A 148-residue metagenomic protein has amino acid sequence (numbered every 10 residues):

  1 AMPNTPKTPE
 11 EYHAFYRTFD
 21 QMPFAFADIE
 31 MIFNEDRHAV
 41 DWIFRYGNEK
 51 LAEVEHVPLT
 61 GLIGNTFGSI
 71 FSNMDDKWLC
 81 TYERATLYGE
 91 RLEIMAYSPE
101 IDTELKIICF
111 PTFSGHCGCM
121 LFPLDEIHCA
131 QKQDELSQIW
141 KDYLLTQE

Functional and structural regions predicted by a protein language model:
A1-T5, F113-T146: Sensory coupling linkers of modular signal transduction proteins
R17, Q21, L145-T146: PAS-family sensory domains
F26-E30, N34, E148: Short hydrophobic secondary-structure edge segments in sensory/regulatory modules of signaling proteins
I29-E30, R37-V40, R45: Conserved beta-strand elements of PAS/PAC sensory domains
R37-H38, L51-L62: PAS/PAS-like sensory domain cap-loop motif
F44-A52: N-terminal capping loop/helix in small sensory signaling domains highlighted by a polar->aromatic N-x2-3-F motif
G61-N73: PAS-family sensory/regulatory domains
K77-D125: PAS-family sensory/regulatory modules and their coupling/dimerization elements
